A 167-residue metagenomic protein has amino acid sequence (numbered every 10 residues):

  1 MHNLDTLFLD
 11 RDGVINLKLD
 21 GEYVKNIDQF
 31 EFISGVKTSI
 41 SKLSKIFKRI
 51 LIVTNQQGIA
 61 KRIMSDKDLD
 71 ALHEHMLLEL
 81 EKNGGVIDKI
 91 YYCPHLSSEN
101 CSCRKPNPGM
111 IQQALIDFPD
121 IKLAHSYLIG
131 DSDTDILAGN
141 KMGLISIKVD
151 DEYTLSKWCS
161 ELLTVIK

Functional and structural regions predicted by a protein language model:
M1-L51: Active-site neighborhood of HAD-like aspartate-dependent phosphohydrolases
H2-N3, K67, A71-V86, S98-L128 (+1 more regions): Asp-based, Mg2+/Mn2+-dependent phosphohydrolase catalytic module
F8, Y91, L128: Conserved beta-strand segments that form the floor/walls of ligand-binding pockets within enzyme and binding domains
D10-D12, N55, D131, D135: Acidic active-site catalytic centers that drive phospho-/nucleotidyl reactions and related ester hydrolyses
I15-S34, I59-D68, H95-S102: Metal-dependent phosphoesterase signature
K18, N55, D151: Histidine-centered beta-alpha loop that forms part of the nucleotide-sugar donor binding/catalytic region in diverse
V36, I40-H73, K89-L96, G139: Substrate-recognition element of Asp-dependent hydrolases with the DxDx(T/V) motif
